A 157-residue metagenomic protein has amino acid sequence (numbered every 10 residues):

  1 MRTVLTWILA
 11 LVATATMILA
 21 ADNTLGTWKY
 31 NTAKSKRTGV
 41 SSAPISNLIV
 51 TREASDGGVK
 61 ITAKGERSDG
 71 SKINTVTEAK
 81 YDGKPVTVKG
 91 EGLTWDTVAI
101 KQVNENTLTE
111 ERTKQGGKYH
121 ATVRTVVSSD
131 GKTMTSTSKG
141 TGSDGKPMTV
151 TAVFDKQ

Functional and structural regions predicted by a protein language model:
M1-T3: N-terminal secretory signal peptides that target proteins for export/translocation
T6-T16: Bacterial N-terminal signal peptides
A20-Q157: Hydrophobic small-molecule pocket/channel-lining residues, especially in calycin-type beta-barrels
